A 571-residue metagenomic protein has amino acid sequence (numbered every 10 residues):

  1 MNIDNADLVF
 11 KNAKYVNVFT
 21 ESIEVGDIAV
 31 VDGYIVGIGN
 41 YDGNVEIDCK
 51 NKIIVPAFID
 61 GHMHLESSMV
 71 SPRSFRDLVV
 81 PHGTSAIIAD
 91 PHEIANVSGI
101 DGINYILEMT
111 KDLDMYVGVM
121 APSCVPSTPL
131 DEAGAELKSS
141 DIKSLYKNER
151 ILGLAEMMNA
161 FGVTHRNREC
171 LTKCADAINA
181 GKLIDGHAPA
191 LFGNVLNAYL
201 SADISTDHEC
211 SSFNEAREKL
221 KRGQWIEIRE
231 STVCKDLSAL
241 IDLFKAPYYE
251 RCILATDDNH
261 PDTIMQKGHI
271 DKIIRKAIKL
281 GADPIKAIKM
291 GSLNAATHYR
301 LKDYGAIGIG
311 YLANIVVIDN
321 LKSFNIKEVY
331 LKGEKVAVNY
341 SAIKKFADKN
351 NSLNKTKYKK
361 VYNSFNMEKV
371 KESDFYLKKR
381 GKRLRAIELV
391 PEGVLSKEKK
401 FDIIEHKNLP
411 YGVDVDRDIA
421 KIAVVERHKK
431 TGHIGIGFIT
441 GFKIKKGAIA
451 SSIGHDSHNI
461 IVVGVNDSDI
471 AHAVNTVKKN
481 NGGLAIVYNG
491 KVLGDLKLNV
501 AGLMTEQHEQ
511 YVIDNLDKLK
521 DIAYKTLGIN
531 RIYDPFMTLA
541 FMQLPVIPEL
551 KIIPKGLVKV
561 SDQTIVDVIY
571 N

Functional and structural regions predicted by a protein language model:
M1-G26, V30-V31, G39, V80-P81 (+2 more regions): Active-site microenvironment of metallo-dependent hydrolases
D4-K11, Y41-A89: Replace "His-x-His-based motif
V9, A57-I59, V119, L254 (+1 more regions): Residue-level marker for buried hydrophobic side chains located in beta-strands that build the well-ordered beta-sheet
D60-S71, P126-K138, S205: Active-site mouth loops of central-metabolism enzymes
H64-S68, H92-I94, P122-S127, M157-A160 (+4 more regions): Active-site beta-loop-alpha junctions enriched in small/polar residues
R76-L183, P247, L493-K497: Divalent-metal coordination cores built from histidine and acidic residues
S98-G102, T128-G134, H165-E169, V195-Y199 (+9 more regions): Short acidic, glycine/serine/threonine-rich loops at helix termini
E136-E156, G162-E227, C234-L254, M265-K279 (+1 more regions): Histidine/acidic residue-rich metal-binding segments in metalloenzymes
